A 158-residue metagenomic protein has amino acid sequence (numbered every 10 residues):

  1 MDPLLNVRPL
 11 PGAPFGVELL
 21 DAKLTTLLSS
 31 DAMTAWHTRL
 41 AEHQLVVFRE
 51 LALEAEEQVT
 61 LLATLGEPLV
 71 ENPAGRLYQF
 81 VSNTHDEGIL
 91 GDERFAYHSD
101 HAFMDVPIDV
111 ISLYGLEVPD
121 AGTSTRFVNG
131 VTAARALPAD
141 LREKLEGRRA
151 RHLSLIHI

Functional and structural regions predicted by a protein language model:
D2-I156: Non-heme Fe(II) oxygenase catalytic core, chiefly the N-lobe of the double-stranded beta-helix
